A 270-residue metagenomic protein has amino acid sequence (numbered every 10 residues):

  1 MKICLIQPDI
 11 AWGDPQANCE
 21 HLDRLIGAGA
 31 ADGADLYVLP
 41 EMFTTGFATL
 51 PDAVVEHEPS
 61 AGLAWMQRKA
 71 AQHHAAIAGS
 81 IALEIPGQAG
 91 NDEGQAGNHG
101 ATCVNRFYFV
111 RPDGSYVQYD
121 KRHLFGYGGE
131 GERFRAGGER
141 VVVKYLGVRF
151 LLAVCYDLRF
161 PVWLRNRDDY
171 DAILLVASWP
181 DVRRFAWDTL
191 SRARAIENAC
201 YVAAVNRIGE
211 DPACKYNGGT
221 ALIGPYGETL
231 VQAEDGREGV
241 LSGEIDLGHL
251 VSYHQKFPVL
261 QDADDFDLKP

Functional and structural regions predicted by a protein language model:
M1-L5: Extreme N-terminal starter segment of soluble prokaryotic enzymes
Q7-W12: Short polar catalytic/cofactor-binding loops
P15-Q16, D23-P112, P180-I196: Cys-nucleophile CN-hydrolase/nitrilase-fold catalytic domain and related Cys-dependent amidase chemistry that acts on
A17-I26, L158-L164: Short, acidic/polar
E56, R68, G87, G94 (+4 more regions): Active-site catalytic loop in hydrolytic enzyme cores
S60-A78, R159-E238: CN hydrolase (nitrilase-like) catalytic-core segments centered on the catalytic cysteine and neighboring Lys/Glu
Q118, V142, R207-P270: C-terminal beta-strand edge segments of enzyme domains
